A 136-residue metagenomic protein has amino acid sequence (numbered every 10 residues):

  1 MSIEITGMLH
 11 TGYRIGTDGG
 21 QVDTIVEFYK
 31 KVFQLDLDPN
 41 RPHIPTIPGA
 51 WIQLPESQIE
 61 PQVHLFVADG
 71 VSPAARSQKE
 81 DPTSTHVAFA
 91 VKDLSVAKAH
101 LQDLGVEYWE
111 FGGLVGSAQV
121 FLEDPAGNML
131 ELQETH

Functional and structural regions predicted by a protein language model:
M1-V26, T85-V87: N-terminal beta-strand motif that seeds the catalytic metal site of vicinal oxygen chelate
S2-G7, N40, K98, Q102-H136: Vicinal oxygen chelate
I3-I5, I44, K79-D81: A generic structural micro-feature
I25-E27, K31, H100-L104: Short amphipathic alpha-helices in soluble, non-transmembrane regions that often serve as interface/regulatory elements
D36-Q78, M129-E134: Conserved short beta-strand elements that form part of the metal-binding/catalytic scaffold of enzyme active sites
I44-P48, T83, L114-A118: Short acidic/glycine-enriched loop/turn segments that link adjacent beta-strands
R76-K98: Mid-chain, well-packed structural core segment of small domains
